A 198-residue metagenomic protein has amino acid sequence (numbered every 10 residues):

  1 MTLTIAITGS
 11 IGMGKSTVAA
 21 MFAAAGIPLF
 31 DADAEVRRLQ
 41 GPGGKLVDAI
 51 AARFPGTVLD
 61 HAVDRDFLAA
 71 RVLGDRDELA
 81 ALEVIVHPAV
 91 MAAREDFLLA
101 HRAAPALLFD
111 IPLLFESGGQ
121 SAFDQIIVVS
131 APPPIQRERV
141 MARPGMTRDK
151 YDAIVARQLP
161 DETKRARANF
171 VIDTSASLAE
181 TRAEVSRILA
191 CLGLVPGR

Functional and structural regions predicted by a protein language model:
M1-I27, A32-A34: Walker A (P-loop) phosphate-binding motif
T4, I27-L29, A106, Q120 (+2 more regions): Hydrophobic "anchor" residues on beta-strands that sit immediately upstream of conserved functional sites
I7, G14, A19-F22, L82 (+6 more regions): Hydrophobic packing within well-folded, soluble alpha/beta domains
A25, V47-A51, P133-E138, R148 (+1 more regions): An amphipathic alpha-helix signature
P28, A34, Q125, N169-F170: Well-ordered beta-strand positions
A34-A106: ATP-dependent small-molecule kinase phosphotransfer cores that center on conserved nucleotide phosphate-binding segments
A92-H101, A106-R143: ATP-dependent NMP and nucleoside kinases share a basic, alpha-helical "lid"
R94, S121-A122, E138, A142 (+2 more regions): Small-molecule kinase domains that catalyze NTP-dependent phosphoryl transfer to phosphate-bearing small molecules
